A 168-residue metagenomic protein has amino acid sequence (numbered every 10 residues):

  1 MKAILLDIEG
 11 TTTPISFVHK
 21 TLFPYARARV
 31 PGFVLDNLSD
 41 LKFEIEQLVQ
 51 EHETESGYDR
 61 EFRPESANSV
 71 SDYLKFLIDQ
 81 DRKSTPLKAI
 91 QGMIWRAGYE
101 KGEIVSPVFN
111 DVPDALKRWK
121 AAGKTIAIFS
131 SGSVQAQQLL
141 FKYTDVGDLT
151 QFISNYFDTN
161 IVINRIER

Functional and structural regions predicted by a protein language model:
M1-K20: Asp-based phosphoryl-transfer active-site loop
T11-T12, H19, W95-R96, S133-A136: Short, solvent-exposed loop/turn segments at secondary-structure junctions
V18-F76: Conserved phosphoryl-transfer catalytic core
F23, R27, Y99, K142-D145: Hydrophobic/aromatic-lined pockets within catalytic cores
S56-N110: Metal-dependent phosphoesterase signature
G92-M93, G102-P107, D111-T144, Y156-F157: Substrate-recognition element of Asp-dependent hydrolases with the DxDx(T/V) motif
L149-V162: A short, structured active-site edge motif that brings together acidic residues
V162-R168: Short loop-to-alpha-helix "cap/lid" segments that border enzyme active sites across diverse enzyme classes
